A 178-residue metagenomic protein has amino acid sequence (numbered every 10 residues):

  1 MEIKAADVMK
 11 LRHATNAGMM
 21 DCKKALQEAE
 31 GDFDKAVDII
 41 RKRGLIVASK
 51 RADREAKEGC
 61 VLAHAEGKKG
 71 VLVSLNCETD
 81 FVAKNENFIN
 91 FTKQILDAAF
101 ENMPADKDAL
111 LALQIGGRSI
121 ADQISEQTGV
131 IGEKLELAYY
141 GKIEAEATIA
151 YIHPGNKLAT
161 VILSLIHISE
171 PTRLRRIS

Functional and structural regions predicted by a protein language model:
E2-S169: N-terminal assembly/interaction segments in proteins that build large macromolecular machines
I166-S178: Single conserved hydrophobic/aromatic residue that forms the stacking wall/gate of nucleotide- or nucleobase-binding
